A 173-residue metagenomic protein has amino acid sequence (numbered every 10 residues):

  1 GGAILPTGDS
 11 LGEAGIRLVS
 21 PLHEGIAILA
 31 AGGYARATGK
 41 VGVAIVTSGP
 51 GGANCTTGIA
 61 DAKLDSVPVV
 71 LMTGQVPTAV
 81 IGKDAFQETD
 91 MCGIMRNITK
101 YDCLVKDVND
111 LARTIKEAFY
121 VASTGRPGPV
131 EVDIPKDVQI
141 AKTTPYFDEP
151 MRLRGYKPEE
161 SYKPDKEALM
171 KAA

Functional and structural regions predicted by a protein language model:
G1-A173: N-terminal alpha/beta PP-like core and its mobile active-site loop of ThDP/TPP-dependent enzymes
